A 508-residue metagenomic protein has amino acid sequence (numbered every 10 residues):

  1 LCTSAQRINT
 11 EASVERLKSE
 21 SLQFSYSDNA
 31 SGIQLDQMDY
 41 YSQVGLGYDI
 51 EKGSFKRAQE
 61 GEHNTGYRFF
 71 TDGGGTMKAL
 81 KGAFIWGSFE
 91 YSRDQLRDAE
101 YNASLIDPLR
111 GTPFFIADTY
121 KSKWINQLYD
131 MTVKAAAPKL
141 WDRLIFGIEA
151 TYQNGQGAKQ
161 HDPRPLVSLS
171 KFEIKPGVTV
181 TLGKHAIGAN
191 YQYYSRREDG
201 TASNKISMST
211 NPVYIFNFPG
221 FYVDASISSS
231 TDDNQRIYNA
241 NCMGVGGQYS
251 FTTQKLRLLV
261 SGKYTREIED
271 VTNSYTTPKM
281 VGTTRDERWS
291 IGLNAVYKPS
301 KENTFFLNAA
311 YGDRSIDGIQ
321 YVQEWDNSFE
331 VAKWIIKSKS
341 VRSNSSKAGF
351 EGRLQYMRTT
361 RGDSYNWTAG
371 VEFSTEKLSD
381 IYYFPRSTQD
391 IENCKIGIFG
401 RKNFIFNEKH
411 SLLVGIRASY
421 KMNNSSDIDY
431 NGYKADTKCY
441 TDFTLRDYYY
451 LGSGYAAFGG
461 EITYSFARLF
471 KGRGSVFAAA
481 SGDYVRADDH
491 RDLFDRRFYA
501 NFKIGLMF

Functional and structural regions predicted by a protein language model:
T3-R97: N-terminal, post-signal peptide beta-strand-biased segments of exported outer-membrane/organellar beta-barrel and other
R7-N9, L182, R496-F508: Outer-membrane beta-barrel "beta-signal"
D36-S42, L80-G87, D142-F146, G183-I187 (+7 more regions): Outer-envelope beta-barrel architecture signal
S42-I50, G87-R93, I148-N154, A189-S195 (+8 more regions): Transmembrane beta-barrel strands of outer-membrane/channel proteins
S54-Q59, R97-S104, G157-P165, G200-I206 (+5 more regions): Outer-membrane beta-barrel translocator domains and adjoining extracellular loop/strand segments of Gram-negative
H63-F69, I125-M131, L166-I174, N239-V245 (+6 more regions): Residues that define the transmembrane beta-barrel architecture of outer-membrane proteins
T71-G75, M131-A137, I174-V180, V245-F251 (+7 more regions): Residues on the lipid-exposed face of transmembrane beta-strands in outer-membrane beta-barrel proteins
D224-V371: Long, internal scaffold/assembly segments composed of regular secondary structure
